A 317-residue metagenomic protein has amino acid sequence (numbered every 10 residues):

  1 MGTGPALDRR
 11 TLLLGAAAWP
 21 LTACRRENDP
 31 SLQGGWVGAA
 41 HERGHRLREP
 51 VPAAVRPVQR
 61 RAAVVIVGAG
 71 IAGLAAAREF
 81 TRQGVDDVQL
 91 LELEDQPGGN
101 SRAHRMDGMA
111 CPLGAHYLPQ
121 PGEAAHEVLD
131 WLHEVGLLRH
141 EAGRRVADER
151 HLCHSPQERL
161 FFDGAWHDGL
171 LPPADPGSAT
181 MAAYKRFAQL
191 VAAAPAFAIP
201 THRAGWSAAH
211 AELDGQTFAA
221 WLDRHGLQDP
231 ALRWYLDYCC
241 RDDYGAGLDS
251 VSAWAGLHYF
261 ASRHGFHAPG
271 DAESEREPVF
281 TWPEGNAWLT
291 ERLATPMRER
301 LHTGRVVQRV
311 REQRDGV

Functional and structural regions predicted by a protein language model:
G2-A63: Extreme N-terminal leader/targeting segments of oxidoreductases
A62-Q89: N-terminal Rossmann-like FAD-binding beta1-loop-alpha1 element of flavoenzymes
A75, E123, E127-D130, T217 (+2 more regions): Extracytoplasmic/secreted proteins, especially bacterial periplasmic and envelope-associated proteins
R78, A115-L118, W206-A208: Second-shell loop/turn segments in exported
T81-H104: Glycine-rich FAD pyrophosphate-binding loop
M109-A193: Dinucleotide-binding Rossmann-like beta1-alpha1 core, especially the glycine-rich loop that anchors the ADP
A198-G316: Active-site/ligand-binding neighborhood in enzyme catalytic cores
